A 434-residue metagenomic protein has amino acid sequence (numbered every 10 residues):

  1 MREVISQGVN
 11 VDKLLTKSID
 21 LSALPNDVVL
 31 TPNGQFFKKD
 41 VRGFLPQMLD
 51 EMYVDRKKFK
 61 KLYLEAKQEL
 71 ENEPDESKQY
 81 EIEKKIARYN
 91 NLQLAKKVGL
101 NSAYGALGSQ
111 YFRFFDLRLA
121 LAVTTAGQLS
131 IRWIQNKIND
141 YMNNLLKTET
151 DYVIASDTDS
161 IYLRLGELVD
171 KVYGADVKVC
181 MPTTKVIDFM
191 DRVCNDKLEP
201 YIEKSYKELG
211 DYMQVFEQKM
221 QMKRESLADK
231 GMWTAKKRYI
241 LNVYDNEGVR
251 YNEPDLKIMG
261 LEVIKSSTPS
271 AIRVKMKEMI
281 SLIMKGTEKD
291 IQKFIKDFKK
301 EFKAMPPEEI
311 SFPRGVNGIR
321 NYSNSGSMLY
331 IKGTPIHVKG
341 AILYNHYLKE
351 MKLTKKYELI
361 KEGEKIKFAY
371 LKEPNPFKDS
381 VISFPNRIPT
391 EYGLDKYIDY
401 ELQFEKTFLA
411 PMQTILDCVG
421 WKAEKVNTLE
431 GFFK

Functional and structural regions predicted by a protein language model:
M1-N33, D40, M48, K67-R88 (+4 more regions): DNA-dependent DNA polymerase catalytic subunits
R42, Y104-L107, V419: Short glycine-rich loop/turn motifs that provide flexible caps or phosphate-binding loops at active sites
Y104-Q110, V153-Y162: Core alpha/beta catalytic barrel or barrel-like domain that forms the active/cofactor pocket in diverse metabolic
S109-A122: Inter-lobe coupling/hinge region of RecA-like P-loop helicase motors
